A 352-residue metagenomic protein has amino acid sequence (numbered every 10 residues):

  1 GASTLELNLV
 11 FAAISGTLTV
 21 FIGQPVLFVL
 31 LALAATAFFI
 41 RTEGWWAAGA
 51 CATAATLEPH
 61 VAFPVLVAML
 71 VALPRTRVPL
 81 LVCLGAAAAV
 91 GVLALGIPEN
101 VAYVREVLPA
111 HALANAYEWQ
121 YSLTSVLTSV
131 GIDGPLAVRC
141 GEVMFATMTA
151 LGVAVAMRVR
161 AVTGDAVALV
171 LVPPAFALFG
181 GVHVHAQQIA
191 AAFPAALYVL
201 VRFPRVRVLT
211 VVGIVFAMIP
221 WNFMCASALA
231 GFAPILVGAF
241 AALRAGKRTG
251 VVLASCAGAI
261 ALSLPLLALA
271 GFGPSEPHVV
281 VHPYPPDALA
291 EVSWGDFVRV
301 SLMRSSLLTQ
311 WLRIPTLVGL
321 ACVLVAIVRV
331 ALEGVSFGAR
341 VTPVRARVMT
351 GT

Functional and structural regions predicted by a protein language model:
G1-A47, V71-F193, L197-F203, L264-T352: Primarily membrane-embedded glycan-assembly and transfer machineries that use lipid-linked glycans
V29-F39, A48-C51, A55, G213 (+3 more regions): Small-residue hotspots
W46-L70, V172-G180, G213-W221: Membrane-interface alpha helices of multi-pass inner-membrane proteins
A55, R75, V170, A190 (+3 more regions): Hydrophobic alpha-helical transmembrane segments of integral membrane proteins, especially lipid-exposed positions
F63-A86, L236-G246: Perimembrane helix-loop-helix junctions
G85, R205-P220, P234-G238, K247-P265: Signature aromatic-anchored transmembrane alpha helix within multi-pass, membrane-resident enzymes that catalyze glycan
E142, A239-V252, V335-T342: Cytoplasmic membrane-interface regions of multi-pass membrane proteins
I189-A190, F223-V237, R313-T316: Loop-to-transmembrane alpha-helix initiation sites
